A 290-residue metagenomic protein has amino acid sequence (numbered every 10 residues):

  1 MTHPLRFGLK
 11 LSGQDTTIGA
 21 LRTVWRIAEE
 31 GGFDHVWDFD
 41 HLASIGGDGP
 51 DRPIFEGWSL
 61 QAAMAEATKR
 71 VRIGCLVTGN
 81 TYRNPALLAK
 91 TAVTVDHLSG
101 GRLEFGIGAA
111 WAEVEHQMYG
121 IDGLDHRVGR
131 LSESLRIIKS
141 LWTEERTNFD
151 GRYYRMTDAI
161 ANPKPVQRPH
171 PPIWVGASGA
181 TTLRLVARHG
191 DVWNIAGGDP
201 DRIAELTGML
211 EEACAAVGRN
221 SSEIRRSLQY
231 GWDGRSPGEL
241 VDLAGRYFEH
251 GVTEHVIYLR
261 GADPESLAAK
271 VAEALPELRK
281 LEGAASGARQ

Functional and structural regions predicted by a protein language model:
M1-Q290: Active-site-adjacent structural elements that line small-molecule/cofactor binding pockets in enzymes
